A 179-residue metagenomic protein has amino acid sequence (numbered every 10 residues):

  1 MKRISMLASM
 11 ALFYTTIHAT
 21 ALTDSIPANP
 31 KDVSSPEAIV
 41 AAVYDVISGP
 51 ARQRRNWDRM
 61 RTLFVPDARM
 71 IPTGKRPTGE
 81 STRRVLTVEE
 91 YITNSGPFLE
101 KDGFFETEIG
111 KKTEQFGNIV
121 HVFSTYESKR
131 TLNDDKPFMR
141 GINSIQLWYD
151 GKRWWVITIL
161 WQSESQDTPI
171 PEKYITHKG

Functional and structural regions predicted by a protein language model:
M1-S25: Bacterial Sec-dependent N-terminal signal peptides
A19-T62, T176-K178: Short, low-complexity N-terminal intrinsically disordered segments enriched in polar/charged residues
S25, R140-P169: Short beta-strand edge/turn micro-motifs at domain boundaries
V43, M60, A68, V122 (+1 more regions): Hydrophobic pocket/interface hotspot
D58-R69, T73-G79: Acidic helix-start/capping segments at beta-turn-to-alpha-helix junctions
R69-M70, G74, T82-N133: Surface-exposed, charged secondary-structure patches
R76-P77, E127-R130, W161-Q166: Solvent-exposed loop/turn segments at secondary-structure junctions within structured extracellular/periplasmic domains
S81-R84, N133-K136, Q166-K173: A short, polar/proline- and glycine-enriched secondary-structure boundary/capping micro-motif
